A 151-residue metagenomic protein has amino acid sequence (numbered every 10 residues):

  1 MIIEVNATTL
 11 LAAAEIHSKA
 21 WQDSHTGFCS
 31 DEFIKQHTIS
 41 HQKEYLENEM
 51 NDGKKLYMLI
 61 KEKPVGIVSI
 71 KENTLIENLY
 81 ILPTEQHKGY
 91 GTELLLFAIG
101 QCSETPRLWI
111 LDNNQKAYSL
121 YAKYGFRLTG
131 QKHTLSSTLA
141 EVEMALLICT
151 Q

Functional and structural regions predicted by a protein language model:
M1-E15: A short beta-loop-alpha structural element at the N-terminal edge of CoA-dependent acyl/N-acetyltransferase catalytic
S18-Y45: Conserved GNAT-fold acetyl-CoA-binding loop/helix
S40-Y57, L75: A short helix-loop-beta-strand connector motif used in the catalytic cores of GNAT acetyltransferases and, in some
M58, E62-Y80: Conserved beta-strand in the GNAT
I76-Q86, I110-L111: A short, internal acetyl-CoA/4′-phosphopantetheine-binding micro-motif in the GNAT/acyltransferase core
E85, G89-F97: Conserved acetyl-CoA pyrophosphate-binding loop and the N-cap/start of the following alpha-helix in GNAT-like
Q101-N113: Conserved GNAT acetyl-CoA-binding A-motif
R107-I110, R127-E143: Conserved catalytic-core motifs of GNAT/GCN5-like acyltransferases
